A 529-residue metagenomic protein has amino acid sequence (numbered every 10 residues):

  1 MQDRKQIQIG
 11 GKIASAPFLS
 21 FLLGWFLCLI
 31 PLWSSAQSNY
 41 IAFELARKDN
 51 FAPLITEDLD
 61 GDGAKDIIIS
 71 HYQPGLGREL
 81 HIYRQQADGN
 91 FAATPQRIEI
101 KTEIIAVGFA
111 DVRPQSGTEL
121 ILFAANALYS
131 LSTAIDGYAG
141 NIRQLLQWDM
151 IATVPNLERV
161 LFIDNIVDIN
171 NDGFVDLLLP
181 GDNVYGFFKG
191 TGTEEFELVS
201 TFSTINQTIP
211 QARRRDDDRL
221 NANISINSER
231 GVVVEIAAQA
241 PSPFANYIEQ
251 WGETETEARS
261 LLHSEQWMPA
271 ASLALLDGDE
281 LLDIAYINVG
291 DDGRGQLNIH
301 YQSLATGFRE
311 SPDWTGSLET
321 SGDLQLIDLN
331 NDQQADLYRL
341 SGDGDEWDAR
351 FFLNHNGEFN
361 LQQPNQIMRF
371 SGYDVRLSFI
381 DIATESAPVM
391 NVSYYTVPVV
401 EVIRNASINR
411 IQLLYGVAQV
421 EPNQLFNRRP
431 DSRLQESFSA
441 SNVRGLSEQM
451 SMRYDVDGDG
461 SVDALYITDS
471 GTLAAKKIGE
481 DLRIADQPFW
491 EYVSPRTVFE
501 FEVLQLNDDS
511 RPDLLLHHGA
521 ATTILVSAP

Functional and structural regions predicted by a protein language model:
M1-P17: N-terminal secretory signal peptides that target proteins for export/translocation
F18-F21, F26: Aromatic (phenylalanine/tyrosine) cluster motif
P31-S34: N-terminal signal peptide c-region/cleavage motif recognized by signal peptidases
A36-P529: Beta-propeller-forming repeat regions
